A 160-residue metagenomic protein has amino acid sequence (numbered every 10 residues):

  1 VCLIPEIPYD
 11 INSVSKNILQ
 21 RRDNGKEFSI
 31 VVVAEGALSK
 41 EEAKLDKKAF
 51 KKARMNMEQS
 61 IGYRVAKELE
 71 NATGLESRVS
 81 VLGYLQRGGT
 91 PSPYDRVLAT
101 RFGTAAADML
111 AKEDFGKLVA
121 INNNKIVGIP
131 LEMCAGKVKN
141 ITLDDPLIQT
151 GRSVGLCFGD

Functional and structural regions predicted by a protein language model:
V1-L75: Accessory alpha-helical/coil subdomains and C-terminal extensions that flank or cap enzyme catalytic cores
P5-N12, E27, M55-Y63, V79 (+2 more regions): Electropositive phosphate-/nucleotide-binding environments in soluble metabolic enzymes
E6-P8, E35-L38, L82-R87, N122-K125: Short, ordered loop/turn segments at secondary-structure junctions
I30, K112-I121: Core catalytic loop region at the nicotinamide-binding pocket of NAD(P)H-dependent oxidoreductases
E42-D46, G89-V97, I129-G136: Short glycine/threonine-rich loop-to-helix capping motif typified by GTGT followed within a few residues by an Asp-Pro
T73-Y84: Acidic-glycine-rich active-site phosphate/pyrophosphate-binding loop
F102-F115: Internal hydrophobic alpha-helix adjacent to the cofactor/substrate pocket in enzyme cavities
V119-D160: Phosphate-binding loop/pocket of nucleotide- and phosphate-handling active sites
